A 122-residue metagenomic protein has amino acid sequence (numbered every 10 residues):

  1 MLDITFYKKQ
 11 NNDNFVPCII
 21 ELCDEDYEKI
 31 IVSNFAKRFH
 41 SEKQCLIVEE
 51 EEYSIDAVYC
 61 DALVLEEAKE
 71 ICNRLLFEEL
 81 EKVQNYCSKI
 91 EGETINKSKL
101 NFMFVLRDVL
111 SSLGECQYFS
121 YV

Functional and structural regions predicted by a protein language model:
M1-V122: Acidic (Asp/Glu-rich) sequence patches and key acidic residues that form negatively charged surfaces used
